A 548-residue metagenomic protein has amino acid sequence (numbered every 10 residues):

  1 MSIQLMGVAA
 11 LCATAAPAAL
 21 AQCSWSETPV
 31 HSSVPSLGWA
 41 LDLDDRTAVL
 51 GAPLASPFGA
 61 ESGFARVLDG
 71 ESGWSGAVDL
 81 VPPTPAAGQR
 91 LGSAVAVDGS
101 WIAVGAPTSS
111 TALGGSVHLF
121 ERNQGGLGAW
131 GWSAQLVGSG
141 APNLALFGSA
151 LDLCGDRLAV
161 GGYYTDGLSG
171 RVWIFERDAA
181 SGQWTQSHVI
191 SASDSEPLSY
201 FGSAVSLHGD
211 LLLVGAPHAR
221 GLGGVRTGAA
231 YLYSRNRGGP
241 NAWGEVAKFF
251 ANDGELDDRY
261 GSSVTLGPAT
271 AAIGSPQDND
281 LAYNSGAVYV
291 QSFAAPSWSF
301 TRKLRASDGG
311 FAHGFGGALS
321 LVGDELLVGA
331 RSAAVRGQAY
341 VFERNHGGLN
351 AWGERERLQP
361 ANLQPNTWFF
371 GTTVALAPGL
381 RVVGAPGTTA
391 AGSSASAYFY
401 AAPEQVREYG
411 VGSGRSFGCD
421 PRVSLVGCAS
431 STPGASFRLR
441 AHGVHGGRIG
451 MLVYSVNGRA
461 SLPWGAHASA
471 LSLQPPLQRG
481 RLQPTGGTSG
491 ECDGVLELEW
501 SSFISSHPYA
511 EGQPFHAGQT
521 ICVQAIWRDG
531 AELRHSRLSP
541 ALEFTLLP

Functional and structural regions predicted by a protein language model:
S2-A15: Bacterial N-terminal signal peptides
L11, A21, S72, V117 (+3 more regions): Intrinsic disorder/low-complexity segments
A19-Q405: Conserved beta-strand/short-helix segments that make up beta-rich extracellular adhesion/recognition modules
P403-P548: Residue-level hotspots within well-ordered secondary structure
